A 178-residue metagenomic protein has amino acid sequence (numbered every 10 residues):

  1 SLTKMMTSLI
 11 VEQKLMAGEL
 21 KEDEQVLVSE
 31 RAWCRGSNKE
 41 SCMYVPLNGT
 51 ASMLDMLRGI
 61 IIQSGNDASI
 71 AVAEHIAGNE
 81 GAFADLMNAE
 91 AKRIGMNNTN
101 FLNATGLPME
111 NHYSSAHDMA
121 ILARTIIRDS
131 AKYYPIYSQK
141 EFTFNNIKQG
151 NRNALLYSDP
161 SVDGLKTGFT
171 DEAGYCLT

Functional and structural regions predicted by a protein language model:
S1-H117, I126-I127: Active-site-adjacent loops and short helices of periplasmic peptidoglycan-processing enzymes
M96-N100, P108-T178: Domain-terminus/edge residues, biased toward the C-terminal soluble/receptor-binding domains of extracytoplasmic
